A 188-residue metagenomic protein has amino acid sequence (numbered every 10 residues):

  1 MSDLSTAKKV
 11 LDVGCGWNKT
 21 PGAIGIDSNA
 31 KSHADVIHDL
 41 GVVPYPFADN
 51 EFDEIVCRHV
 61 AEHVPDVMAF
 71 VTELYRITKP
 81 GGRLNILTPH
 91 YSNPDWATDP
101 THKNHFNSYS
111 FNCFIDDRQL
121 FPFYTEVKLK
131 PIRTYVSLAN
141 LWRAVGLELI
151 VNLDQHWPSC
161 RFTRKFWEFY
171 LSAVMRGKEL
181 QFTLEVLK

Functional and structural regions predicted by a protein language model:
M1, A7-V10, D27, N107 (+1 more regions): N-terminal start-of-chain detector that recognizes signal peptides and the immediate post-cleavage beginning
M1-D3, S172-A173: Short boundary motifs at domain starts and secondary-structure transition points
D3-N93, L184: Conserved SAM-binding loop
M68-A69, E73, K79, R83-K188: S-adenosyl-L-methionine-dependent methyltransferase catalytic module, highlighting the catalytic core
